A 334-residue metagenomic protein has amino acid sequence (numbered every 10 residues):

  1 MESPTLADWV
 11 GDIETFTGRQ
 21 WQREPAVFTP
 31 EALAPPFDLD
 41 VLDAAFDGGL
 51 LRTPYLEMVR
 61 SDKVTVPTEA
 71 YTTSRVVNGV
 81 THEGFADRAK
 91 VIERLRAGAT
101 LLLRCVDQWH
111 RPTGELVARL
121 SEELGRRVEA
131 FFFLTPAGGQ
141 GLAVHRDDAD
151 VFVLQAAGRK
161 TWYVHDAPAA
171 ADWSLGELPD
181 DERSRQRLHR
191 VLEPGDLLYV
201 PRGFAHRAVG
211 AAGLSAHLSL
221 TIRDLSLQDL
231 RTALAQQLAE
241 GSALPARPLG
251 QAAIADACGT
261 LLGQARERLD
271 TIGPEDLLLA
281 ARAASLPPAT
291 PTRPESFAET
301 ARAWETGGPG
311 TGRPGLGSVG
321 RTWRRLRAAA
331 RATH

Functional and structural regions predicted by a protein language model:
M1-A7, D180-V191, R207-H334: Fe(II)/2-oxoglutarate
M1-R19, A32-D196, F204, V209-L244 (+1 more regions): Active-site region of the double-stranded beta-helix
